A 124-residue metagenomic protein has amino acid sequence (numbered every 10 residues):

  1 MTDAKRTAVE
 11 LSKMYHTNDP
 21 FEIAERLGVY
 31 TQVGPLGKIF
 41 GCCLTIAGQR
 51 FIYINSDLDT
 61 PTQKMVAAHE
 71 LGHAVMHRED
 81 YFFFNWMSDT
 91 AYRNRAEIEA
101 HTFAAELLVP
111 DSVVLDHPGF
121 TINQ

Functional and structural regions predicted by a protein language model:
M1-Q124: Active-site hotspot residues in diverse enzymes, especially metal/ion-binding acidic/histidine motifs
